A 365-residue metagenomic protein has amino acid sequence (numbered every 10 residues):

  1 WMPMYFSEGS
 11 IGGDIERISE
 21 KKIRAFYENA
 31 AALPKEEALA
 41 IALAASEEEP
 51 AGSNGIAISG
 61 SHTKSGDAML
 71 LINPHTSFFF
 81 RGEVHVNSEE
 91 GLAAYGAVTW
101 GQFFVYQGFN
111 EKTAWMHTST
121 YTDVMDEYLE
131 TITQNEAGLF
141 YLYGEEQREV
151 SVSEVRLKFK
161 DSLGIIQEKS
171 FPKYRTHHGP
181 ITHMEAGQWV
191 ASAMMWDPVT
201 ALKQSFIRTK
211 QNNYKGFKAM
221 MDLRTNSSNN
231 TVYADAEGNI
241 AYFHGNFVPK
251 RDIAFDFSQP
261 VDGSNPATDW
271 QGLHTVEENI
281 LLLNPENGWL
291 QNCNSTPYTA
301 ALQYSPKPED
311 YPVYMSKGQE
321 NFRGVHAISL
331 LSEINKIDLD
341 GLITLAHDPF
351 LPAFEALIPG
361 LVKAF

Functional and structural regions predicted by a protein language model:
W1-F365: Mature extracytoplasmic enzyme cores
